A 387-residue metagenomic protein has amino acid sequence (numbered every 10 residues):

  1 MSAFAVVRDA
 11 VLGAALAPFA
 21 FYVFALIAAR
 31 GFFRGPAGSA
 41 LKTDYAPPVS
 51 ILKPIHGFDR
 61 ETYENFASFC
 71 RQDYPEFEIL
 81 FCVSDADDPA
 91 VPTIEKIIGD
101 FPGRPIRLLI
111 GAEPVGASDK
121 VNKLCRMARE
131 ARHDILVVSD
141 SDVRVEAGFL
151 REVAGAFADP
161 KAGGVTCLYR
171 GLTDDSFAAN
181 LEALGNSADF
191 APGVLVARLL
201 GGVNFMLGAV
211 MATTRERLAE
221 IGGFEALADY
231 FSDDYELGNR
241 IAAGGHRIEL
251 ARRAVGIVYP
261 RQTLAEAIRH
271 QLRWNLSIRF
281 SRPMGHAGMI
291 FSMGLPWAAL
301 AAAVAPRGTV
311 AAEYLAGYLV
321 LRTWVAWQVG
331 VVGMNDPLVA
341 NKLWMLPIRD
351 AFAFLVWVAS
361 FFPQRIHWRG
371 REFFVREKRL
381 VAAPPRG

Functional and structural regions predicted by a protein language model:
M1-A67: N-proximal low-complexity "stem/linker" segments adjacent to membrane-targeting elements
A5, D9, L16-A20, I27-A28 (+2 more regions): Membrane-embedded multi-pass helical conduit in multi-pass membrane proteins, especially envelope-biosynthetic
P47-S50, E78, E236: Cell-envelope/extracellular polymer assembly enzymes that use nucleotide-activated donors
F66-V115: Acidic donor-binding segment of Leloir-type glycosyltransferases
P89, S139-A156: Acidic donor-binding/catalytic loop of UDP-sugar-dependent glycosyltransferases, especially processive GT2
L124, L136: Short aromatic/hydrophobic "clamp" motif used to bind/position activated sugar donors
R132-D134, L207-I221: Conserved nucleotide-sugar donor-binding and metal-coordinating catalytic region shared by glycosyltransferases
F157-F190, E216-A219, F224-H286, K378-L380: Catalytic donor/gating beta->alpha subdomain of glycosyltransferases that bind UDP-sugars
